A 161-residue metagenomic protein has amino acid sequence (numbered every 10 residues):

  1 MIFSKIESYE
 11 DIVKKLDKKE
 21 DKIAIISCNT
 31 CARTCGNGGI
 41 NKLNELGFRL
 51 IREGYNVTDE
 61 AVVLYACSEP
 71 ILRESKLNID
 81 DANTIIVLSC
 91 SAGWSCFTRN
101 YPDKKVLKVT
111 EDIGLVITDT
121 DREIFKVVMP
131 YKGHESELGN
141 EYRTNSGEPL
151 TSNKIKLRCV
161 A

Functional and structural regions predicted by a protein language model:
M1-V63, E74-I85, C96-A161: Iron-sulfur (Fe-S) cluster-binding modules
C67-I71: Short gly/ser/thr-rich secondary-structure transition/capping motifs
V87-S91: N-terminal glycine-rich "phosphate-gripper" loop used for MgATP/nucleotide binding and carboxylate activation
